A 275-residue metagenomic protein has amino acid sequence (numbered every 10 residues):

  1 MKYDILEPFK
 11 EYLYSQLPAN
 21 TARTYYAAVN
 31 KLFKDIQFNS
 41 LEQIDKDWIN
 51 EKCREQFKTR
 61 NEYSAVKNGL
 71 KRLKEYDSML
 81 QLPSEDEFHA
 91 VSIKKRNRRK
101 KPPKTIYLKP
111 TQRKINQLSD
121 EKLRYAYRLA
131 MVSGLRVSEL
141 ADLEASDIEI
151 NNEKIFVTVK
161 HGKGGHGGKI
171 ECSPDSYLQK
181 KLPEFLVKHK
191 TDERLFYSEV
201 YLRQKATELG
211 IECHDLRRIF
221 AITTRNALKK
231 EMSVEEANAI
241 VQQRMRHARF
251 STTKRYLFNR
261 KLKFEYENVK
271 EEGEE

Functional and structural regions predicted by a protein language model:
L6-R99: N-terminal core-binding DNA-recognition domain of tyrosine recombinases/integrases
K94-K122: Long, amphipathic, Lys/Arg-enriched alpha-helical "connector/arm" segment
R124-S138: Short pre-functional
L140, L216-M232, V241-Q242, T253: Short, basic/aromatic-rich helical patch in the C-terminal catalytic core of site-specific tyrosine
L143-Q179: Conserved tyrosine-mediated DNA breakage-rejoining catalytic core shared by Y-recombinases
I150, K230-L257: Short, polar N-cap/turn motifs at the start of nucleic acid-interacting alpha helices
S173-F220, R225-A227: Active-site/catalytic core of tyrosine-dependent DNA strand-transfer enzymes
M245-E271, E275: Catalytic-site neighborhood detector that most strongly recognizes the C-terminal catalytic loop/helix of tyrosine
